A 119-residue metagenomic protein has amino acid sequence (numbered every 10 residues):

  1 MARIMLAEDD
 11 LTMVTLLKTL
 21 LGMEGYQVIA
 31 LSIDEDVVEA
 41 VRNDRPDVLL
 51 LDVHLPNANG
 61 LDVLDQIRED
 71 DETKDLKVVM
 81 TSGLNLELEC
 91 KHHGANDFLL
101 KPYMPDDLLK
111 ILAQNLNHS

Functional and structural regions predicted by a protein language model:
E8, S82: Conserved acidic carboxylate
L11-I29, E35: Two-component/phosphorelay signaling modules centered on CheY-like receiver
A30-V48, L109: Acidic, metal-coordinating helix/loop segments flanking the phosphotransfer/catalytic sites of two-component signaling
D52: Active-site residues of response regulator receiver
P56, K101: The feature encodes the CheY-like receiver
L61-K74: Short amphipathic alpha-helix used as the core "switch/output" element in two-component signaling
D62, L84-L100, D106-K110: Alpha4 helix (beta4-alpha4-beta5 surface) of REC/receiver domains from two-component response regulators
L108-S119: Receiver (REC) domain switch/output surface
